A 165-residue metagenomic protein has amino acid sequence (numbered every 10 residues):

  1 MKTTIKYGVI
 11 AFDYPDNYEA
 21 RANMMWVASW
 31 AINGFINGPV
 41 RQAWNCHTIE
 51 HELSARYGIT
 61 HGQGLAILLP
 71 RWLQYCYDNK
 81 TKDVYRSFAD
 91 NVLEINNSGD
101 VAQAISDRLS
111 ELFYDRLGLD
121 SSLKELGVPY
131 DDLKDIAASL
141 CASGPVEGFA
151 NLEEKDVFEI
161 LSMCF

Functional and structural regions predicted by a protein language model:
M1-A104, R108: Active-site segments that bind and position negatively charged phosphate/pyrophosphate groups
A89-F165: C-terminal charged capping/lid subdomain of soluble metabolic enzymes
